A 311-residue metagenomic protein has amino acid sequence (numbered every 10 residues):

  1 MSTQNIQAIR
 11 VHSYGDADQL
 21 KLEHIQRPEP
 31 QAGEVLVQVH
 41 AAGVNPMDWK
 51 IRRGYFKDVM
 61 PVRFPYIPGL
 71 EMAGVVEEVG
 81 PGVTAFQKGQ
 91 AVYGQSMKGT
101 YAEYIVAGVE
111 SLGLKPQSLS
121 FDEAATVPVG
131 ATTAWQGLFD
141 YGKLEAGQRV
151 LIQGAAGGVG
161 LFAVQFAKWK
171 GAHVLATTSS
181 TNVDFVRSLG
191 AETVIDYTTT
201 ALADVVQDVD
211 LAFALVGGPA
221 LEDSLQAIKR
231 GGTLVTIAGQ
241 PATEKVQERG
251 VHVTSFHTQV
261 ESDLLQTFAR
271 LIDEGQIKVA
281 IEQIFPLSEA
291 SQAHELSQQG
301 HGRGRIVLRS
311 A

Functional and structural regions predicted by a protein language model:
S2-Q4, D16-L20, H24-A73, A280: N-terminal glycine-rich beta->alpha transition that marks the start or flank of a dinucleotide-binding site
T3-Q4, Q38, L265-A311: C-terminal hydrophobic helical "lid"/dimerization subdomain of Rossmann-like NAD(P)H-dependent oxidoreductases
A73-M97, H173: A glycine-/small-residue-rich N-terminal strand-loop-strand element that serves as the cofactor-binding glycine loop
E78, Y93-G154: NAD(P)H dinucleotide-binding glycine-rich loop of Rossmann-like/cofactor-binding domains, especially the beta1-alpha1
G80-G82, A176-F185, G218-L221: Short glycine/proline-centered loop/turn elements that form peptide/ligand docking sites
Q87, A125-D196: Mid-domain Rossmann-like dinucleotide-binding core that forms the NAD(H)/NADP(H) cofactor-binding site
D204-L211: A short acidic, Gly/Pro-enriched loop at the edge of an enzyme's catalytic core that lines a small-molecule cofactor
V216-I277, G302, S310-A311: Glycine-rich phosphate-binding loop and adjacent beta-alpha segment of Rossmann(oid) nucleotide-cofactor-binding
